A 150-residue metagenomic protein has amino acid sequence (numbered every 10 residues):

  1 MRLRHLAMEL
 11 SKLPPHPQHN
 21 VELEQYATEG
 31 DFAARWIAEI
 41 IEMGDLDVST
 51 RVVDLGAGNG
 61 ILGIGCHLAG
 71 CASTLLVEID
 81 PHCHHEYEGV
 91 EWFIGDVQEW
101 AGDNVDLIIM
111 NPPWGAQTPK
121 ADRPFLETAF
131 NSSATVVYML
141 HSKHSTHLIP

Functional and structural regions predicted by a protein language model:
M1-R51, I64: S-adenosyl-L-methionine
L55: Conserved beta-strand/loop positions that form the S-adenosyl-L-methionine
G58-N59, M110: Conserved beta-strand/short-helix segments that make up beta-rich extracellular adhesion/recognition modules
N59-C71: Conserved SAM-binding loop of SAM-dependent methyltransferases across substrates and taxa, primarily the Class I
A72, Y87-V90: A short helix-to-beta-strand connector/capping loop
S73-E78: Conserved SAM-binding motif I beta-strand of class I
H82-H84: Short alpha-helix immediately C-terminal to the canonical SAM-binding loop
G89-P150: S-adenosylmethionine
